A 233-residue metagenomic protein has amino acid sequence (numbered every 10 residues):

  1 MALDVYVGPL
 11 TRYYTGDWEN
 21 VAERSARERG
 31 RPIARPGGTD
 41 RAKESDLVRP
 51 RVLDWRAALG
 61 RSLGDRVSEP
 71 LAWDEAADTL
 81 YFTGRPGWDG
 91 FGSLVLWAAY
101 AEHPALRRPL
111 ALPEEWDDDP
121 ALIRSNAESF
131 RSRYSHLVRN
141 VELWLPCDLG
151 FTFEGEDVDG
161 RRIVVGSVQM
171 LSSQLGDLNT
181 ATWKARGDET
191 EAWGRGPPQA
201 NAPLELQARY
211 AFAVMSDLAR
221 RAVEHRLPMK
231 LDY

Functional and structural regions predicted by a protein language model:
M1-H225, Y233: Acidic (Asp/Glu-rich) sequence patches and key acidic residues that form negatively charged surfaces used
